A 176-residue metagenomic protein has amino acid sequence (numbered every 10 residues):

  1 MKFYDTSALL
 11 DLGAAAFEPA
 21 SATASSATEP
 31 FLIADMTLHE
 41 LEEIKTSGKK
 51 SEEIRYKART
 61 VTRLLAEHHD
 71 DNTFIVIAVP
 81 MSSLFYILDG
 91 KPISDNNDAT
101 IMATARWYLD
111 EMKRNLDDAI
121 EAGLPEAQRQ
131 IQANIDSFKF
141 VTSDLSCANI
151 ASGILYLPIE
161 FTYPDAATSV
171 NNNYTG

Functional and structural regions predicted by a protein language model:
M1-K139, L145-T175: Active-site-proximal, substrate-binding regions of enzyme catalytic domains and RNA-binding/basic surfaces
